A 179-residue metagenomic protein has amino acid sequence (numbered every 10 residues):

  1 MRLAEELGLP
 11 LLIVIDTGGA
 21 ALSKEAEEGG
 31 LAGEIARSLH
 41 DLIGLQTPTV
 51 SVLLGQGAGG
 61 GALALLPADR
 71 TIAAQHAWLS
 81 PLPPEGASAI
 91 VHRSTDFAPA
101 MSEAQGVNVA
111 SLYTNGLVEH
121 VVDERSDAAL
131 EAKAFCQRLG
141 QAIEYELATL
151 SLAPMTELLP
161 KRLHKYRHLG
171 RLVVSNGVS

Functional and structural regions predicted by a protein language model:
M1-L22: A structural preference for short, pocket-lining loop segments at secondary-structure junctions
P10, P83-P84, P160: Proline-rich intrinsically disordered, low-complexity coils
I15-E144, A148, L152: Conserved catalytic cores of soluble enzyme domains, especially glycine-rich substrate-binding beta-alpha loops
E146-S179: C-terminal alpha-helix plus adjacent terminal tail
